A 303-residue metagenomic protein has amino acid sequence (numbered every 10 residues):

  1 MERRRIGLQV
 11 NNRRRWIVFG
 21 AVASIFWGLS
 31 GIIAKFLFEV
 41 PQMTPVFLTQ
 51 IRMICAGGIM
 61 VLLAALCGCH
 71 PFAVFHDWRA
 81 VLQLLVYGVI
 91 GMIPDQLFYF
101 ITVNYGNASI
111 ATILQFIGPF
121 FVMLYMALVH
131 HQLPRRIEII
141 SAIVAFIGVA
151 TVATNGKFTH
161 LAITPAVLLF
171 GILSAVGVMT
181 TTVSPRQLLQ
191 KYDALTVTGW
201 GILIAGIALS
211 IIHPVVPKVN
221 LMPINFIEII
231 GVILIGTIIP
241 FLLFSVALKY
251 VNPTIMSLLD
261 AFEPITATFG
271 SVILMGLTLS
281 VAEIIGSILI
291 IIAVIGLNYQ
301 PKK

Functional and structural regions predicted by a protein language model:
M1-Q50, H160-Q187, I207: Glycine-/small-residue-enriched transmembrane alpha-helix faces in small-molecule transporters and effluxers
E2, I6-Q9, M53, Q132 (+3 more regions): C-terminal-most transmembrane helix of multi-pass membrane proteins
S24, I51, M92, Q96 (+3 more regions): Helix-helix packing/entry segments at the starts of transmembrane helices
L37, L48, R52, T102 (+7 more regions): Hydrophobic/aromatic residues within transmembrane alpha-helices of multi-pass small-molecule transporters
P41-I93, F121-Y125, V176-S184, T198-V216 (+2 more regions): Transmembrane alpha-helices of multi-pass small-molecule transport proteins
P45-G58, I101-G118, T164-V176, I224-T237 (+1 more regions): Structural signature of hydrophobic alpha-helical transmembrane segments
C67-S109, T151, I233-V251: Specific transmembrane alpha-helical segments of multi-pass solute transporters/efflux pumps, especially DMT/EamA
Q115, L128-T151, L161-L168, P223 (+1 more regions): Loop-to-transmembrane alpha-helix entry segments
